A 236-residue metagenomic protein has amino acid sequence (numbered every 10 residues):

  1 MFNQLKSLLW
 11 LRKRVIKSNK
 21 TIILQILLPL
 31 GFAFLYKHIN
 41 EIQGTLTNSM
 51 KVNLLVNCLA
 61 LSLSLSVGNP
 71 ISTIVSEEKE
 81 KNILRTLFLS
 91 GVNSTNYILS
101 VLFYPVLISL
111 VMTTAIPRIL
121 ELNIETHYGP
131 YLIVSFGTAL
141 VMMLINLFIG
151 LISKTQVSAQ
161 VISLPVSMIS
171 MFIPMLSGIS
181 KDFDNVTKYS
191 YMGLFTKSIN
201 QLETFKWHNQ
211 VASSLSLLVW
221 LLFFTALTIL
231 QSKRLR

Functional and structural regions predicted by a protein language model:
M1-I22, R236: N-terminal Sec/SRP start-transfer signal
N3-S7, G178-S214: Short hydrophobic, aromatic-rich alpha-helical segments embedded in or entering the lipid bilayer of multi-pass
V15-I42, L54-P70, I162-P174, L215-T225: Hydrophobic alpha-helical transmembrane segments of multi-pass membrane transport/permease proteins
L27-P29, Y36-K37, K197-R236: Alpha-helical transmembrane segments of multi-pass membrane transporters/translocases
L35-Q43, I152-G193: Transmembrane helix segments
N40-M50, I119-T126, I199-F205: Membrane-interface helix termini and inter-helical loops of multi-pass transporters
K51-L89, S94-I116: Hydrophobic alpha-helical transmembrane segments of multi-pass membrane transport proteins
S94, L102-K154: Alpha-helical transmembrane segments and their short interhelical loops
